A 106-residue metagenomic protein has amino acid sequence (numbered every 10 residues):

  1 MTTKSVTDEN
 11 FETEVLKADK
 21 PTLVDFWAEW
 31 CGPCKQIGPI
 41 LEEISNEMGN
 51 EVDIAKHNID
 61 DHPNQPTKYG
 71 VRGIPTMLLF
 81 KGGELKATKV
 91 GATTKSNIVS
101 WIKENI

Functional and structural regions predicted by a protein language model:
T2, T7, W27, A55: Conserved Rossmann-like nucleotide-binding pocket used by diverse enzymes that bind dinucleotide cofactors
K4-T22, P63: A short beta-strand-turn-helix
D19-K20, F26-W30, G73: Short pre-active-site segment immediately N-terminal to redox-active cysteine/selenocysteine motifs in thiol-based
D19-P21, G38-H57: Conserved helix-turn-beta segment immediately C-terminal to the redox Cys motif in thioredoxin-like folds
F26-I40: Conserved redox-active cysteine motifs that mediate thiol-disulfide chemistry, especially di-cysteine Cys-X(1-2)-Cys
I59-Q65: Structural microenvironment flanking redox-active thiols in thiol-disulfide oxidoreductases
Q65-I74, L78-E84, A92: Structural alpha/beta surface segment adjacent to cysteine/selenocysteine redox centers across thiol/disulfide enzymes
K81-I106: Non-catalytic, surface beta->alpha helical segment in thiol-disulfide oxidoreductase systems
